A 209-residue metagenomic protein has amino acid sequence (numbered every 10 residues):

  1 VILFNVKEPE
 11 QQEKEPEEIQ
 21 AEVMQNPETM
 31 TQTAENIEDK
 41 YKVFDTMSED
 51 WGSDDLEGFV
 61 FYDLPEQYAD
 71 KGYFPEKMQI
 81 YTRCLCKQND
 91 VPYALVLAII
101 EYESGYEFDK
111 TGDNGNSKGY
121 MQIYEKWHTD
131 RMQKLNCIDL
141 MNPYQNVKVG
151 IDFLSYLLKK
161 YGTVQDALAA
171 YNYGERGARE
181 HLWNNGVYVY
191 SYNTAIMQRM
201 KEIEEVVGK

Functional and structural regions predicted by a protein language model:
L3-Y81: N-terminal export signals and maturation junctions of secreted/periplasmic proteins
M47-K209: Catalytic glycan-binding domains that act on GlcNAc-containing polysaccharides
